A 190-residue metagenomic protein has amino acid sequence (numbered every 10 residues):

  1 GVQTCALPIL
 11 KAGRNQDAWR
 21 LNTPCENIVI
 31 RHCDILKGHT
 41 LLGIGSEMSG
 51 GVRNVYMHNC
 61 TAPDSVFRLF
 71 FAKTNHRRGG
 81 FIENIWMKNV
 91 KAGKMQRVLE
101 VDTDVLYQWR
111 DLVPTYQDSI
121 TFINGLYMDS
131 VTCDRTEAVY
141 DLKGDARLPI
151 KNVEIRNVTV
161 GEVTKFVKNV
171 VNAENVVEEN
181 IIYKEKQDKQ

Functional and structural regions predicted by a protein language model:
G1-L7: Short, small-residue-biased leader/transition segments that mark boundaries at the very start of proteins
I9, L41-G43, L69-F71, V98-E100 (+2 more regions): Structural detector of coil-to-beta-strand junctions
I9-R14, W19, L36, T40-G45 (+1 more regions): Leucine-rich repeat
N15-C33, M48-A62, N75-K91, Q108-T132 (+2 more regions): Surface-exposed loop/turn motifs in large extracellular/passenger domains
V90, K94-L99: Catalytic cores of secreted or luminal carbohydrate-active enzymes
T121, A138-R147, K165, V170: Leucine-rich repeat
